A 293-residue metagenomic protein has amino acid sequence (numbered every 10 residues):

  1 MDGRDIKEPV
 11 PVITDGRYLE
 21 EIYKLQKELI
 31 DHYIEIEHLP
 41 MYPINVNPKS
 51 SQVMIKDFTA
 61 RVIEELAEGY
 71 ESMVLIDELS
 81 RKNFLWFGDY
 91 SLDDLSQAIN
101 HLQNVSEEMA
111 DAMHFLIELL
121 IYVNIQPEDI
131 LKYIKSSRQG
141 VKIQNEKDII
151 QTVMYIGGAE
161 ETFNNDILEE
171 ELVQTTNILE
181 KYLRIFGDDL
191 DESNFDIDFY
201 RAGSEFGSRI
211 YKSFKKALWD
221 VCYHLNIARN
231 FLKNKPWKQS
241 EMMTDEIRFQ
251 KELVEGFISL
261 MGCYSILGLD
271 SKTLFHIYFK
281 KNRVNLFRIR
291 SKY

Functional and structural regions predicted by a protein language model:
D2-Y293: Flexible "arm" and connector segments at domain edges
